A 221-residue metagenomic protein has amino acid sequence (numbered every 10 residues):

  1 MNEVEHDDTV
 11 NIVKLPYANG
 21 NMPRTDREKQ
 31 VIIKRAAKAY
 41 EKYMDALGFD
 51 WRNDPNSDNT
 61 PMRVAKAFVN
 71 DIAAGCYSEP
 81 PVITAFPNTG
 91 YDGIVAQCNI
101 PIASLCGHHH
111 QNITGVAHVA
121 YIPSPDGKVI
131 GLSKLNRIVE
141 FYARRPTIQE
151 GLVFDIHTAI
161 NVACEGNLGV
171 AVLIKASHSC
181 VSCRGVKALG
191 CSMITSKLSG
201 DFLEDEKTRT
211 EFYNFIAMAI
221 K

Functional and structural regions predicted by a protein language model:
M1-K221: A domain-level signal for the structural core that forms small-molecule/cofactor-binding pockets and catalytic centers
